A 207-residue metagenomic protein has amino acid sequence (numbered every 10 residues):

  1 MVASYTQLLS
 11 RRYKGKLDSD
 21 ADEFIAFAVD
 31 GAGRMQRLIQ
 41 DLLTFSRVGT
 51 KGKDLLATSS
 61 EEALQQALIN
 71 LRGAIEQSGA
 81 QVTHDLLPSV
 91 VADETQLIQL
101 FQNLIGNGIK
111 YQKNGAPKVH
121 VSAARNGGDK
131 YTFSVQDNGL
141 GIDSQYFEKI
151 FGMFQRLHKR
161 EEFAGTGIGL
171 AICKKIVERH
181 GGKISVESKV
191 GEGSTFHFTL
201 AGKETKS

Functional and structural regions predicted by a protein language model:
D30-M35: Short alpha-helical segment of the dimerization/phosphotransfer core of two-component systems
D54-I69, H120: A conserved beta-strand-to-alpha-helix junction within the catalytic ATP-binding
G73, L140-G141: Glycine-rich G1-box
G108-I109: Short helix-loop "hinge" at the ATP-lid/N-box region of the Bergerat-fold HATPase_c
I142-F154, F196: Short conserved segment of the HATPase_c
G169, C173: Short alpha-helical Gxxx[C/S/T] motif in the catalytic ATP-binding
G181-E187: Glycine-rich ATP-binding loops of the HATPase_c
